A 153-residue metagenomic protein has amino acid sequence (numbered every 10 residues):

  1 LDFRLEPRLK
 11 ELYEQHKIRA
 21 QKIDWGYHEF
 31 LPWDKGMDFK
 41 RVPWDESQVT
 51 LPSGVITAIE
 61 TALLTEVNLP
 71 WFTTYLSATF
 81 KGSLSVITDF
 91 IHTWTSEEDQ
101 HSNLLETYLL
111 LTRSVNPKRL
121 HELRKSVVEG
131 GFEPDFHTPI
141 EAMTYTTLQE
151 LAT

Functional and structural regions predicted by a protein language model:
L1-T153: Non-heme di-metal
